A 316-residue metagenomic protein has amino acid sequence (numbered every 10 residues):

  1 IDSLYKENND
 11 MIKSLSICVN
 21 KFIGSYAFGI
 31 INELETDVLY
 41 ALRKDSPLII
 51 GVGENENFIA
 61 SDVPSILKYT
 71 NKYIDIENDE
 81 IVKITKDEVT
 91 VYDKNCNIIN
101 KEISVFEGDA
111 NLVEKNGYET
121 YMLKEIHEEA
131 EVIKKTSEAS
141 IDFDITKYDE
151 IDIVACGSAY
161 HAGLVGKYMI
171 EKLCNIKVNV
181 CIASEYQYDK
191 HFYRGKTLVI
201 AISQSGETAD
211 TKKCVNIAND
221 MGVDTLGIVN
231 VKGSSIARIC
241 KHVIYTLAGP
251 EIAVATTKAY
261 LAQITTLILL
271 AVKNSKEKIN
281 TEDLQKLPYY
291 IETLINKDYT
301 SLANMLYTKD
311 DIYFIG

Functional and structural regions predicted by a protein language model:
I1-K115, E119-T120, K124, E131-K135 (+3 more regions): Conserved short alpha-helical segments that host acidic/polar catalytic motifs at enzyme active sites
V19, S137-A155, K278, D283-G316: Cofactor-pocket helix-loop regions in the catalytic cores of large enzyme subunits
Y26-F28, L39, I151, T197-V199 (+1 more regions): Generic beta-sheet signal
G29-I31, A41-R43, A60, A201-S203 (+3 more regions): Short beta-strand segments
I31, K94, C181-A183, I315: Conserved beta-strand termini and adjacent loop/short-helix elements that scaffold enzyme active sites in alpha/beta
R43, E114-K115, I244-E251, I268 (+1 more regions): Short acidic (Asp/Glu) and glycine-rich catalytic loops that position anionic groups and cofactors
T146-Y289: Glycine-rich phosphate-binding loops that contact phosphosugars or nucleotide phosphates
